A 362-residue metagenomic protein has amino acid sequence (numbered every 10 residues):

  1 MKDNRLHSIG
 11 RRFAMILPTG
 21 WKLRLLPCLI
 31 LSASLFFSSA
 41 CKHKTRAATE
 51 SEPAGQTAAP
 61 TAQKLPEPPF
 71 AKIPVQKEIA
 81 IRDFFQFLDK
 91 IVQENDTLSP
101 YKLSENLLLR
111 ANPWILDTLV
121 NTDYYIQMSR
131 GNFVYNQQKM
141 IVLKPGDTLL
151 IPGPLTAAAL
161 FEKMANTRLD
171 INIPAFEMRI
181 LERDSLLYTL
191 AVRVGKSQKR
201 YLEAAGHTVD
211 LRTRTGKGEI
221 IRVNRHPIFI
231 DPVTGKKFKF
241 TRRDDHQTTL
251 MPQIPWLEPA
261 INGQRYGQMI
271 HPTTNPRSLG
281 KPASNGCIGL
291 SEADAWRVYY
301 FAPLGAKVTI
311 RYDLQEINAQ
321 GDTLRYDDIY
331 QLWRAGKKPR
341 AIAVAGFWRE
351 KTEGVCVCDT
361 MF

Functional and structural regions predicted by a protein language model:
M1-W21: N-terminal secretory signal peptides that target proteins for export/translocation
I9, F13-I16, C41-Q93, L119-P152: Primarily N-terminal secretory
P27-F36: Bacterial N-terminal signal peptides
R82-F87, I91-L98, A165-T167, G206-H207 (+1 more regions): Second-shell loop/turn segments in exported
I91-V134, L186-T189: LysM (lysin motif) carbohydrate-binding repeats in extracellular/periplasmic proteins that recognize
S99-L103, L109-D117, P154, R183 (+4 more regions): Sec-exported extracytoplasmic/periplasmic mature domains
D117, D231-F362: Exported/periplasmic cell-wall-interacting domains
A158-M269, T273, F347-F362: Gly/Pro-biased beta-strand-loop elements
